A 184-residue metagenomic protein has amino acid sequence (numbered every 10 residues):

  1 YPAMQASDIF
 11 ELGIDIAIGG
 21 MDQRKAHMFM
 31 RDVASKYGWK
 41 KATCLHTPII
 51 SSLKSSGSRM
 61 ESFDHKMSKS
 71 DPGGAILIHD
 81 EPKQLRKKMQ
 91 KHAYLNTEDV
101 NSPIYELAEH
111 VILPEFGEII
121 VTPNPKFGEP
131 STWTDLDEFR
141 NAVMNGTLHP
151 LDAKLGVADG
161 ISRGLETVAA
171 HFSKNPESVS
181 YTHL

Functional and structural regions predicted by a protein language model:
Y1-H46: Divalent-metal (Mg2+/Mn2+/Ca2+)-assisted nucleotide/phosphate chemistry catalytic cores
F10-I16, I112-P125, T167-A170: Short helix-capping/linker segments at secondary-structure and domain boundaries
S35-G57, E61-H65: Feature 926 captures the class I aminoacyl-tRNA synthetase adenylation module centered on the KMSKS loop
K54-V100, N141-D152: Conserved phosphate-binding loops in nucleotide/dinucleotide-binding enzymes
I120-V143: A C-terminal functional module that forms or caps the active site or interfaces directly with catalytic machinery
H149, A153, A158, S162-S178: Core subunits and conserved enzymes of cellular information-processing and envelope-translocation systems across
T182-H183: Conserved small/polar residues in nucleotide/adenosyl-binding loops
